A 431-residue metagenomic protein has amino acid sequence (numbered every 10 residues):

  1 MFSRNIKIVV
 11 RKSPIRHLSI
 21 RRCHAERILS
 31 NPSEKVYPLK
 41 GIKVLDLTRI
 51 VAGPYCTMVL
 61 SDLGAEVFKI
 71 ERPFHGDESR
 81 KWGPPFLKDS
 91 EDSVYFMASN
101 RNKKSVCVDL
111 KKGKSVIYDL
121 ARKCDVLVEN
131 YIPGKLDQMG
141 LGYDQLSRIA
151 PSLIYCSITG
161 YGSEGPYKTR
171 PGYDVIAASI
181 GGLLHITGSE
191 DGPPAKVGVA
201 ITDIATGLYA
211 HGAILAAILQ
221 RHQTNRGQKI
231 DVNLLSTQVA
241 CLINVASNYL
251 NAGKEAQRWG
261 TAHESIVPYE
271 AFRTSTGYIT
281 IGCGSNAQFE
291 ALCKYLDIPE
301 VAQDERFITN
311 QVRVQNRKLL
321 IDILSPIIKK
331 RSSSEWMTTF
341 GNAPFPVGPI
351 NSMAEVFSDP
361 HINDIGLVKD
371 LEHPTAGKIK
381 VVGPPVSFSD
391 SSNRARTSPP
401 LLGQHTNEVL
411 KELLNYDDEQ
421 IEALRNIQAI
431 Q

Functional and structural regions predicted by a protein language model:
F2-V10, I15-Q223, R258, L401 (+1 more regions): N-terminal helix-loop segment corresponding to the beta1-alpha1 unit of nucleotide/adenylate-binding folds
K35, T274-G277, I323, S333-S334 (+1 more regions): An anion-binding loop in the catalytic cleft
F74, Y161-G162, L234-V239, T276-Y278 (+3 more regions): Glycine-rich beta-alpha junction loops
P194-A205, G227-K229, W259-H263, V267-Y269 (+3 more regions): A short glycine-threonine-serine/GTX helix/turn-capping micro-motif
G207-G227, A240-G253, C293-E300: Oxidoreductase and adenylate-handling cofactor-binding alpha/beta cores
G227-L235, T339, I421-L424: Beta-strand segments within the central parallel beta-sheet cores of soluble alpha/beta enzyme folds
V267-A343, V347: Aromatic-enriched alpha-helical interface/lid elements that frame and gate functional surfaces
N342-R396: A glycine-rich dinucleotide-binding beta-alpha-beta segment and adjacent secondary-structure elements that constitute
